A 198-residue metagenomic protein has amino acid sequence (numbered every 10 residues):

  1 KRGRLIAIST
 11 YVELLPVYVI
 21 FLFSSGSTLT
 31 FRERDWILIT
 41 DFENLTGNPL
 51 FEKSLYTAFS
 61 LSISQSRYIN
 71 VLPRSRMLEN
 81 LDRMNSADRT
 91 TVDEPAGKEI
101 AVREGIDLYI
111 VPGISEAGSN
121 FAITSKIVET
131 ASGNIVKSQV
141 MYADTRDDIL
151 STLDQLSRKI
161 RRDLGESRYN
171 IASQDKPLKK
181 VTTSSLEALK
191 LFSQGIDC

Functional and structural regions predicted by a protein language model:
R4-C198: Acidic, proline/glycine-rich low-complexity intrinsically disordered segments
